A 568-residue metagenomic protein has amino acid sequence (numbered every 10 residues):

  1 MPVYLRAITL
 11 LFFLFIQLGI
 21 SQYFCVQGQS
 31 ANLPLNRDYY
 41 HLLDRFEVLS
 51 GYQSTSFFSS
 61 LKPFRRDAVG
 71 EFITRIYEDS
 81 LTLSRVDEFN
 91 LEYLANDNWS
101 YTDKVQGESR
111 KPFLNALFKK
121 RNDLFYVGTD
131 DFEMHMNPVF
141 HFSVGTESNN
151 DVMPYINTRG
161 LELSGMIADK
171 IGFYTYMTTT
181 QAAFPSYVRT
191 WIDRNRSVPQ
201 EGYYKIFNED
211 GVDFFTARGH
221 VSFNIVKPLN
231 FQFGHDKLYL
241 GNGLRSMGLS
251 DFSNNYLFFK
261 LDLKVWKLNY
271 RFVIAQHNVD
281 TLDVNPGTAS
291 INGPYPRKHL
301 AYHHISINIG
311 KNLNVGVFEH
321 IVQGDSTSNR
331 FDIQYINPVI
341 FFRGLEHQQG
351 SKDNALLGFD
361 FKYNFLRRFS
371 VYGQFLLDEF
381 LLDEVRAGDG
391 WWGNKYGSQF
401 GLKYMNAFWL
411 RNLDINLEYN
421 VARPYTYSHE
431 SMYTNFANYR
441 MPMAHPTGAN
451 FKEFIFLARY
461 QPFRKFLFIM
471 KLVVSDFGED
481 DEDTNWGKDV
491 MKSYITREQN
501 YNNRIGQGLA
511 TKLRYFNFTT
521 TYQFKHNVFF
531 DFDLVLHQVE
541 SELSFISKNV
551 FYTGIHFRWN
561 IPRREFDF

Functional and structural regions predicted by a protein language model:
M1-A31: Bacterial Sec-dependent N-terminal signal peptides
I20-Y23, Q106-L114, N502-G506: Short, charged, low-hydrophobicity "junction" segments
C25-F46: Short N-terminal segments immediately surrounding and downstream of signal-peptide cleavage
S30, L42, V139-G145, K471: Short glycine/proline- and aromatic-enriched beta-strand/turn motifs that initiate or cap beta-hairpins
R37, L49-S60, R65-D67, E71-N314 (+7 more regions): Outer-membrane beta-barrel channel domains
L43, L229-D236, L376, D531: Active-site-adjacent bridging/hinge elements
L43, R218, I455: Generic structural marker for isolated residues within well-ordered, non-membrane alpha-helices of soluble domains
F214, N308-I309, L313-F568: Exposed, low-structure sequence patches enriched in small/polar residues
